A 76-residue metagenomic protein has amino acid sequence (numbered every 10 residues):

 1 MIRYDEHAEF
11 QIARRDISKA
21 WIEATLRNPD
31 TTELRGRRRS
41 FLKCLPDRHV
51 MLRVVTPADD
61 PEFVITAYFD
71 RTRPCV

Functional and structural regions predicted by a protein language model:
M1-V76: Ribonuclease/tRNase effector modules and their secretory precursors
